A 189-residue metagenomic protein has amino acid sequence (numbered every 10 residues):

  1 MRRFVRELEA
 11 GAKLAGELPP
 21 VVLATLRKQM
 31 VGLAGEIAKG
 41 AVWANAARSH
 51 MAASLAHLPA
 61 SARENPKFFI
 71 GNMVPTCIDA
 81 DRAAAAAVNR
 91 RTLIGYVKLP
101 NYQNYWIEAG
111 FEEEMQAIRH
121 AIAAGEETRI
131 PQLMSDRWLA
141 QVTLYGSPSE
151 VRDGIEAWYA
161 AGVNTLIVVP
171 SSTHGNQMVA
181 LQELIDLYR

Functional and structural regions predicted by a protein language model:
M1-R189: Active-site-adjacent structural elements that line small-molecule/cofactor binding pockets in enzymes
